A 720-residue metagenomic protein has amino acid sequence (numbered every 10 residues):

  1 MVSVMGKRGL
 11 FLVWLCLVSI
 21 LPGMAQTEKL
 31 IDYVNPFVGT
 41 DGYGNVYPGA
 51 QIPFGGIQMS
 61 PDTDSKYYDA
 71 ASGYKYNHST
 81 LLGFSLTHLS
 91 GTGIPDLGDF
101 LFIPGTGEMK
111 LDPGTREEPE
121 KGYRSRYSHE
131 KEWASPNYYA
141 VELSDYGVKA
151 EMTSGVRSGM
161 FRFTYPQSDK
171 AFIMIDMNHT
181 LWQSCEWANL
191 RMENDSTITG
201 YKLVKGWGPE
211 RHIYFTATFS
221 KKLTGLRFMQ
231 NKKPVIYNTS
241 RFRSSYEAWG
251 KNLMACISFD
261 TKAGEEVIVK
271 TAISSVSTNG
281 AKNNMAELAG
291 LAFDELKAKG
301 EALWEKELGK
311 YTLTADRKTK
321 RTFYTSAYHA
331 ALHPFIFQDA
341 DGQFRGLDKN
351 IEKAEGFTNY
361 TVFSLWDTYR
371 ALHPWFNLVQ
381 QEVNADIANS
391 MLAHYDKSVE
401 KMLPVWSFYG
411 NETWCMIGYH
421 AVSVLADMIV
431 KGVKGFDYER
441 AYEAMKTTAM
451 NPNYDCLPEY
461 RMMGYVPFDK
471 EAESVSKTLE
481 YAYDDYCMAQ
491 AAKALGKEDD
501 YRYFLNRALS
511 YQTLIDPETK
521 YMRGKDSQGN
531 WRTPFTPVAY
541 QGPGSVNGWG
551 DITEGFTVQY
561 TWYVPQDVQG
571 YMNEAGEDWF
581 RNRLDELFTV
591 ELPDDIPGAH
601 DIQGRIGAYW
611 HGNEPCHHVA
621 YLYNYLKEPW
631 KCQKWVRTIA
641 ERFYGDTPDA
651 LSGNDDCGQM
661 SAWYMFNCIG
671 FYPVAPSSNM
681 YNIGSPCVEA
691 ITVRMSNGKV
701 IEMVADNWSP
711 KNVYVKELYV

Functional and structural regions predicted by a protein language model:
M1-V13: Bacterial N-terminal signal peptides that target proteins for export
L12-I20: Bacterial N-terminal signal peptides
L21-A25: Sec/Tat signal peptide C-region and signal peptidase I cleavage site
Q26-S423, D427-L479, C487-T513, T519-K520 (+8 more regions): Accessory carbohydrate-recognition regions in carbohydrate-active enzymes
D484: ATP-dependent phospho-/nucleotidyl transfer catalytic cores
